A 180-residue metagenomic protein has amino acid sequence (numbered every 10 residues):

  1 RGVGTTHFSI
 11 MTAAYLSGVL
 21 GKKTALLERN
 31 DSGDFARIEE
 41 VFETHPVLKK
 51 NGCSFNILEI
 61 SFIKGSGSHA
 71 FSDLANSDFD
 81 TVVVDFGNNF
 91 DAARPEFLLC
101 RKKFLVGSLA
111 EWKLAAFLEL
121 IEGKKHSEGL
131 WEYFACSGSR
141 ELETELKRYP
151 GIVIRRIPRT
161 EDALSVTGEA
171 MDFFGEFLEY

Functional and structural regions predicted by a protein language model:
R1-T24: Walker A (P-loop) phosphate-binding motif
R1-V3, K23-A92, L98-L99, T160-G168: P-loop/Walker-type NTP enzyme "switch/lid" segment
T5, K113, A170-F174: Phosphate/oxyanion-binding active-site loops and adjacent basic polyanion-contact surfaces
T12, E43, L120-E122, M171: General N-terminal targeting signals
N76-G168: Conserved catalytic-core segment of NTP-binding enzymes
D162-Y180: NTP-binding/hydrolysis catalytic cores, primarily Walker-type P-loop NTPases
